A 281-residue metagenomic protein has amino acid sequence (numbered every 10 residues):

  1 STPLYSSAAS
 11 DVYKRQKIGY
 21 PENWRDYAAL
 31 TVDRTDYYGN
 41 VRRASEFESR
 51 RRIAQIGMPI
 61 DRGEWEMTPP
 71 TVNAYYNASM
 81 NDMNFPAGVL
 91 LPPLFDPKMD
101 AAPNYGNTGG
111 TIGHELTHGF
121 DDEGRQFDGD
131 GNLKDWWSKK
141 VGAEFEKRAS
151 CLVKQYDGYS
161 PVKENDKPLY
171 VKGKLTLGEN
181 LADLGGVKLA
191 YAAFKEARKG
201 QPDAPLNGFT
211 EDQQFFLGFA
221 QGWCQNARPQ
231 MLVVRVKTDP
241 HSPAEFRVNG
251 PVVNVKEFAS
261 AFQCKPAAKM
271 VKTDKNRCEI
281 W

Functional and structural regions predicted by a protein language model:
S1-A9, Y13: Single conserved hydrophobic/aromatic residue that forms the stacking wall/gate of nucleotide- or nucleobase-binding
S10-W281: Intrinsically disordered, low-complexity linker/terminal regions across diverse proteins
